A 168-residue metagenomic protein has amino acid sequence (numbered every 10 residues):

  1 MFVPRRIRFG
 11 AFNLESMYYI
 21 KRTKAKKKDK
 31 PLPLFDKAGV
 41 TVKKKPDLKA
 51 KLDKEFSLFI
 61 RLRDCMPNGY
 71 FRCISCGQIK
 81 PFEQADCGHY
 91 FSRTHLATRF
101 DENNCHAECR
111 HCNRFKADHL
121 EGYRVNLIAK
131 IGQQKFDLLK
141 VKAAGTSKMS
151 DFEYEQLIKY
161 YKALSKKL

Functional and structural regions predicted by a protein language model:
M1-F59, D64, K140-L168: A boundary/linker detector
P4, R8-G10, R93-C105, A129-V141: Short microdomains enriched in Cys/His and/or Lys/Arg
L48, A97, F115: Conserved aromatic-histidine-acidic binding/catalytic patches
D53-F56, D64-R72, D101-C105: Short metal-coordination and nucleic-acid-contact micro-motifs, chiefly zinc-binding Cys/His arrays
K54-D64, E121-Q133: Short, solvent-exposed linear motifs at loop/edge-of-secondary-structure regions
R72-C105: Histidine-centered nuclease catalytic patch
G77, P81, C105-I131: Short Cys/His-centered divalent metal-binding micro-motifs
E102-K116, Q133-Q156: Short Fe-S-cluster ligation motifs
